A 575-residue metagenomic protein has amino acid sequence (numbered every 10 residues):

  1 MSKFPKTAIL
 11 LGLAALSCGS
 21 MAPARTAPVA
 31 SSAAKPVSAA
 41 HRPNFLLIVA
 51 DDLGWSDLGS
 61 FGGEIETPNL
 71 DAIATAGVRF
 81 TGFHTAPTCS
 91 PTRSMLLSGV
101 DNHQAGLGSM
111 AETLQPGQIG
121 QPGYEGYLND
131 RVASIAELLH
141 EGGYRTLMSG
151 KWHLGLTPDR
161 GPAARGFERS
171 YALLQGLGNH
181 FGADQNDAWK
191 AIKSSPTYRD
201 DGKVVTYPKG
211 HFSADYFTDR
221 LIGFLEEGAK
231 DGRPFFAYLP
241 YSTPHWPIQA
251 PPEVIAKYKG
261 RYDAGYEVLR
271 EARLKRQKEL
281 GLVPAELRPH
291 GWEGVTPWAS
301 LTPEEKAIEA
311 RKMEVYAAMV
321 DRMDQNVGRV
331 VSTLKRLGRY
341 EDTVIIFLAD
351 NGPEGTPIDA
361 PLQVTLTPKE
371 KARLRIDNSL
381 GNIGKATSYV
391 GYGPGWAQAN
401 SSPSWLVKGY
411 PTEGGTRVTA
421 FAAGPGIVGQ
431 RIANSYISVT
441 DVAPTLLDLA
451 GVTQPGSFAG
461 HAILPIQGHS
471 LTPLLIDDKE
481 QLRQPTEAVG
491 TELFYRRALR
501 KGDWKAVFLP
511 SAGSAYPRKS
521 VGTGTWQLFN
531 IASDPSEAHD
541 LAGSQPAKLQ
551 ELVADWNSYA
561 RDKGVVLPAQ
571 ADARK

Functional and structural regions predicted by a protein language model:
M1, I531-E537: Short helix/strand-capping connector loops at secondary-structure junctions
M1-I9: Bacterial N-terminal signal peptides that target proteins for export
S2-K3, M21, A27: N-terminal secretory targeting modules
A8-G19: Bacterial N-terminal signal peptides
A14-A15, R25-G522, W526, P535-R561 (+1 more regions): Formylglycine-dependent sulfatase
